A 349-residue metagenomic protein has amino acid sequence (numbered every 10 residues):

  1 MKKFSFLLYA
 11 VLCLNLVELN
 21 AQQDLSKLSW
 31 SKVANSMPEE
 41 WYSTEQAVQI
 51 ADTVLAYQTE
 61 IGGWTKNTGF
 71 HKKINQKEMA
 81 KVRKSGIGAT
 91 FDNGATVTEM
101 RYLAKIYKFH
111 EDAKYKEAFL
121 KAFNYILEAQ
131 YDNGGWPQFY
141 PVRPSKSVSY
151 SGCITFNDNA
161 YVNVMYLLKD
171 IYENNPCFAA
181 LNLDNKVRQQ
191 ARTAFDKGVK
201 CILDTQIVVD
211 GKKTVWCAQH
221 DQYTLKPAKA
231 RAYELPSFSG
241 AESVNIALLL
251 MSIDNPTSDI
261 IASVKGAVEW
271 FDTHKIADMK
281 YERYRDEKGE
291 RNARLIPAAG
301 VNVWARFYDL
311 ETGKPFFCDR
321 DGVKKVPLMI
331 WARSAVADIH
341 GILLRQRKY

Functional and structural regions predicted by a protein language model:
M1-Q23: Bacterial Sec-dependent N-terminal signal peptides
Q22-I50, Y166, Y172-K197, Y223-A230 (+2 more regions): Terminal, non-catalytic domain-edge segments
L55, L120, N124, K265-D272: Short amphipathic alpha-helical surface patches that mediate protein-protein
A56-G63, T96, S239-I253: Short, solvent-exposed linear motifs at loop/edge-of-secondary-structure regions
Q58-L181, R192-V199, Q206-P227, E287-R320 (+1 more regions): Extended ligand-binding groove/face enriched in aromatic
T90, L235-S237: Short basic-aromatic helix/loop recognition motifs at nucleic-acid and histone-peptide binding interfaces
C201-D204, L248: Active-site micro-motifs of SAM-dependent methyltransferase domains
